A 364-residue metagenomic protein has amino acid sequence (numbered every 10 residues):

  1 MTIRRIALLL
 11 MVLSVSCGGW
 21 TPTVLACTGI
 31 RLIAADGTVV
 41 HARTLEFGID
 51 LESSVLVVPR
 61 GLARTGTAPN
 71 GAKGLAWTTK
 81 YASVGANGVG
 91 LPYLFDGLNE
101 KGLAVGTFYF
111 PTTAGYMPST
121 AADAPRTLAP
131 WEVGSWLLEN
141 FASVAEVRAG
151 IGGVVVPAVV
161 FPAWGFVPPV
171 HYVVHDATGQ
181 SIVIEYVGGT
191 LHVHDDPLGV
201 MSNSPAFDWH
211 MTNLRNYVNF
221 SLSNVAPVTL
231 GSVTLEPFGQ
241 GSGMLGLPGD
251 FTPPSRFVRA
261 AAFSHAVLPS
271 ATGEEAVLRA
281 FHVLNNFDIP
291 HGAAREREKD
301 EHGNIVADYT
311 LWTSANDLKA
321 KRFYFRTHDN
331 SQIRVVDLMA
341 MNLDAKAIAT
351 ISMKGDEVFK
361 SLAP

Functional and structural regions predicted by a protein language model:
M1-L10: Bacterial N-terminal signal peptides that target proteins for export
L9-G19: Bacterial N-terminal signal peptides
L25-V40, G48, S54, R64 (+4 more regions): C-terminus-biased signal that marks the final domain/tail of proteins
A26-P125, A158, P364: A contiguous strand-loop segment
V40-A42, A104-T107, V173-H175, V183 (+2 more regions): Structural recognition of the beta-strand scaffold that forms the well-ordered cores of secreted hydrolase catalytic
F47-I49, P111-T113, G189-L191, D329-I333: Short, surface-exposed beta-strand-loop junctions and turns on beta-sheet-rich folds
D123-V160, G273, V277-F281: Proteins synthesized as precursors that undergo proteolytic processing into mature forms
V144, R148-Y186: Aromatic- and glycine-enriched pocket-lining scaffold segments that form the walls of small-molecule binding clefts
